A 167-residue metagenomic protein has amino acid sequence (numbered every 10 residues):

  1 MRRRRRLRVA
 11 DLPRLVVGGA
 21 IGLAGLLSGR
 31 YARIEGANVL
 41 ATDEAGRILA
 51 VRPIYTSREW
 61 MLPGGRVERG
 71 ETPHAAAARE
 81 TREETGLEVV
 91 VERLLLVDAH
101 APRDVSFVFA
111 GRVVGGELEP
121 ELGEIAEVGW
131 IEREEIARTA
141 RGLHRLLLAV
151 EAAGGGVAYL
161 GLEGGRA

Functional and structural regions predicted by a protein language model:
M1-N38: Acidic, metal-coordinating catalytic segment for phosphate/diphosphate chemistry, firing primarily on the Nudix
R33, R58, R103-V105: Residue-level preference for beta-strand/loop junctions
E35-A37, G46, V105-F107, A126: Change "...and in nucleic-acid phosphodiester-cleaving endonucleases..." to "...and in nucleic-acid processing enzymes
A41-T42, A50, G111, W130: Conserved hydrophobic "DFG−1" position in protein kinase catalytic cores
D43-E83, L96: Conserved Nudix-box catalytic region and its N-terminal flanking loop in Nudix hydrolases and closely related
S57-E59, G123-A167: Nudix hydrolase/Nudix homology domain
E88-L96: A short coil-to-beta-strand element that immediately follows conserved catalytic motifs
D98-E119, G129, E135, A149-V150: Active-site-adjacent beta-strand/loop module that shapes the phosphate/pyrophosphate-binding cleft
